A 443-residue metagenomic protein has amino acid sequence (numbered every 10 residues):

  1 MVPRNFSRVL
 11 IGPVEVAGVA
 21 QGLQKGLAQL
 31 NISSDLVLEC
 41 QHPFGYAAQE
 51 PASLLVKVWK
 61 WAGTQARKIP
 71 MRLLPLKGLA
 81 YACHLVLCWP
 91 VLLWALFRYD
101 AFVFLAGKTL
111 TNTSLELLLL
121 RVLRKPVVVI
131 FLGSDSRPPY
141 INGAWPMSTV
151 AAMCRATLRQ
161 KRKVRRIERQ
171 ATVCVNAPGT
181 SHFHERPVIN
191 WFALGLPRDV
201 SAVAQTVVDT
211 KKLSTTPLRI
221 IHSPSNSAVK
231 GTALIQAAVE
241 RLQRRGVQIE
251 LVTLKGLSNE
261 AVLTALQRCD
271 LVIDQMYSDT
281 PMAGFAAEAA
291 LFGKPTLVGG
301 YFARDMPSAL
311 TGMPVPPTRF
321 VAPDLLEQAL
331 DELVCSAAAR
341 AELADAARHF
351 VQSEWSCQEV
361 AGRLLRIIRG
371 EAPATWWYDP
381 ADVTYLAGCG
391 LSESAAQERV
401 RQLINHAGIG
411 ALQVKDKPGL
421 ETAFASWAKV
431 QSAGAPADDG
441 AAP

Functional and structural regions predicted by a protein language model:
M1, R348-P443: C-terminal amphipathic helix plus adjacent low-complexity, charged tail appended to glycosyltransferase catalytic
R8-P13, L92-T113, V128, V272: Short N-terminal targeting/anchoring amphipathic segment
V9, F192-K230, Q236: Conserved donor-binding/catalytic core segment of Leloir-type glycosyltransferases
A52, M71-P75, V127-L158, S308-L310: Acceptor-binding helix/loop patch of EC 2.4 sugar-transfer enzymes, predominantly nucleotide-sugar-dependent
P90-F97, E116-V122, P138, P146-V173: Membrane-proximal helix-turn-helix segments that form the acceptor-binding/catalytic region of lipid-linked
Q267-T280, K294-P295: Acidic donor-binding loop of glycosyltransferase active sites
P295-R304: Short hydrophobic beta-strand element within catalytic cores of glycosyltransferases and related nucleotide-activated
D305-D331: Change "using UDP/GDP/dTDP sugars" to "using nucleotide sugars
